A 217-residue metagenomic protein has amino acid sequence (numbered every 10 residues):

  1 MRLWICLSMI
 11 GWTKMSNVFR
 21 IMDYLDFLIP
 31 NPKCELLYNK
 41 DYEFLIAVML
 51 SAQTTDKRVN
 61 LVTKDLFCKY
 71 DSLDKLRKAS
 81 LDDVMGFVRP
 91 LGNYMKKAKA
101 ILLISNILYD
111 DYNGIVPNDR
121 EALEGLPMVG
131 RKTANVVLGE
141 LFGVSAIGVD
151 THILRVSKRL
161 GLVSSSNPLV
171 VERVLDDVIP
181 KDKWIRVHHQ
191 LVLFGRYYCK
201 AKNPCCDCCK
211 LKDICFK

Functional and structural regions predicted by a protein language model:
G11, S16-K217: Catalytic cores of DNA base-excision repair glycosylases
